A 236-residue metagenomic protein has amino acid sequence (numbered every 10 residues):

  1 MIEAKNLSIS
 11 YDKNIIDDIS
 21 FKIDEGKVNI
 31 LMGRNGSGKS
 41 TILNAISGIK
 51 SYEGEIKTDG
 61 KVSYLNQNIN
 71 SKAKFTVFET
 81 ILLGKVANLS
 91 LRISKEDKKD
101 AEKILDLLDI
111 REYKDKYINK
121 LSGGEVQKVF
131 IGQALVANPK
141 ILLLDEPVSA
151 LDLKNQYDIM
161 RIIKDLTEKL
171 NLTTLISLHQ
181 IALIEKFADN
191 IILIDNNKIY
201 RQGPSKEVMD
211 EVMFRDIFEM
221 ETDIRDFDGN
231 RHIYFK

Functional and structural regions predicted by a protein language model:
S47: Helix-to-loop junction immediately C-terminal to a conserved catalytic motif
E96-Y113: Conserved ABC ATPase "signature" region
Y117-L121: Conserved ABC ATPase signature
L142-E146: Catalytic Walker B motif of ABC-type/P-loop ATPase nucleotide-binding domains
L178-H179: H-loop/switch region of ABC-family ATPase nucleotide-binding domains
I191-P204: H-loop (His-switch) and adjacent beta-strand-loop-beta switch element of ABC-type ATPase nucleotide-binding domains
I217-K236: ABC ATPase nucleotide-binding domains
